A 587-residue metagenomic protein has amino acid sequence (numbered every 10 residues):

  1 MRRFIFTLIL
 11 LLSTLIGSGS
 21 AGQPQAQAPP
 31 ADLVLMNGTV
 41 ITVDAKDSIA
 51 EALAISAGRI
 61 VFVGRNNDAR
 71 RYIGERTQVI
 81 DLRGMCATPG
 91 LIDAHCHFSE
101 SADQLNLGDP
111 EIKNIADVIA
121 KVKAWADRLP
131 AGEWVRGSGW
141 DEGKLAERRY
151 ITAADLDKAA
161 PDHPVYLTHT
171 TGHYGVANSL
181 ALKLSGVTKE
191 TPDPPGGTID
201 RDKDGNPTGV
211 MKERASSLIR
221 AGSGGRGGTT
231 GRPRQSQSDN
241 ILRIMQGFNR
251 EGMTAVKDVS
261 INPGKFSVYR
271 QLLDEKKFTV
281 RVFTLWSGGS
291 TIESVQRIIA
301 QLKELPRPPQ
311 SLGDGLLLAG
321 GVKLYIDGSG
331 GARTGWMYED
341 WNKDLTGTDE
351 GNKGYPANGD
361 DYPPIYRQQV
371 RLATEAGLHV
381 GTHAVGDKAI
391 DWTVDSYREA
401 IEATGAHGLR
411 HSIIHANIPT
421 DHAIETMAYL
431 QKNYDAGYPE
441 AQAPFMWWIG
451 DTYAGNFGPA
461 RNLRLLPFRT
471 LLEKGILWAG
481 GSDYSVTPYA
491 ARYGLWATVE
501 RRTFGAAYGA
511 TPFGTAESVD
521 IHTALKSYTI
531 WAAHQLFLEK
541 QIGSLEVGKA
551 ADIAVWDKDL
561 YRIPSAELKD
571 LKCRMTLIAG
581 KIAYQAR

Functional and structural regions predicted by a protein language model:
M1-F4: Positively charged n-region of N-terminal signal peptides that target proteins for export
F6-S18: Bacterial N-terminal signal peptides
S18-Q27: Signal peptide processing junction and immediate N-terminal pro/mature segment of secreted/exported proteins
A26-M36, I41, A45-K303, L318-G320 (+6 more regions): Divalent metal-binding segments
D155, S267-L272, W392, S396 (+2 more regions): A short acidic, amphipathic alpha-helical/loop segment
L272-K276, P306-D314, E402-A406, M427-A436: Acidic (Asp/Glu)-rich catalytic clusters
T279-K323, R410-A428, G450-W478: Phosphate/diphosphate-binding loops
R371-G381, K388-H411, A416, D421 (+5 more regions): His/Asp/Glu-enriched, well-ordered alpha-helical/loop segment that forms or immediately abuts the divalent-metal
